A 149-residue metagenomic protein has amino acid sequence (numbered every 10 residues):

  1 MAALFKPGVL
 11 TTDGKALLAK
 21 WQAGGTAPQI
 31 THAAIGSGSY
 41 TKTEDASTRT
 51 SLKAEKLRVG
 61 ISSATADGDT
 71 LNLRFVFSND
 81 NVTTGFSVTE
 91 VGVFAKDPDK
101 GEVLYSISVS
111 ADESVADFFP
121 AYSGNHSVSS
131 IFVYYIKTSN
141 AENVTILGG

Functional and structural regions predicted by a protein language model:
M1-G148: N-terminal assembly/attachment segments of tailed bacteriophage virion structural proteins
